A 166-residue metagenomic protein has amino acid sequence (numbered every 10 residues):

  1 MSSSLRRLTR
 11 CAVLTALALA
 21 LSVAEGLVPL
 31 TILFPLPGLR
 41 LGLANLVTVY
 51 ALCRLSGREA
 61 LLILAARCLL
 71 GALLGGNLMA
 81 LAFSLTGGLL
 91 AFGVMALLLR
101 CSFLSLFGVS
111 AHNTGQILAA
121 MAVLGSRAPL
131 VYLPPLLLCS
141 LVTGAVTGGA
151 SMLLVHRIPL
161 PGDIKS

Functional and structural regions predicted by a protein language model:
M1-A51: Hydrophobic transmembrane alpha-helices
M1-S4, G57, L61, G125-P129: Juxtamembrane loop-helix boundary motifs flanking transmembrane segments in multi-pass membrane proteins
L8-V13, L46, Y50, G57-A65 (+3 more regions): Hydrophobic alpha-helical transmembrane segments
L19, G42, L64, V109-S110: Hydrophobic transmembrane-helix microenvironments that flank and shape a buried ionizable site
L19-V23, V49, A72, G88 (+4 more regions): Transmembrane alpha-helical segments of multi-pass membrane transport proteins and ion-pumping complexes
S22-L41, A66-A96, L104, V123-L133: Interfacial aromatic-anchored transmembrane helix boundaries in multi-pass membrane proteins
P35, N77-A82, L97-S166: Membrane-embedded alpha-helical hairpins and interfacial helices in multi-pass inner-membrane proteins
R40-G42, S56, G144: Glycine-centered small-residue hotspots that permit tight backbone geometry or close packing
